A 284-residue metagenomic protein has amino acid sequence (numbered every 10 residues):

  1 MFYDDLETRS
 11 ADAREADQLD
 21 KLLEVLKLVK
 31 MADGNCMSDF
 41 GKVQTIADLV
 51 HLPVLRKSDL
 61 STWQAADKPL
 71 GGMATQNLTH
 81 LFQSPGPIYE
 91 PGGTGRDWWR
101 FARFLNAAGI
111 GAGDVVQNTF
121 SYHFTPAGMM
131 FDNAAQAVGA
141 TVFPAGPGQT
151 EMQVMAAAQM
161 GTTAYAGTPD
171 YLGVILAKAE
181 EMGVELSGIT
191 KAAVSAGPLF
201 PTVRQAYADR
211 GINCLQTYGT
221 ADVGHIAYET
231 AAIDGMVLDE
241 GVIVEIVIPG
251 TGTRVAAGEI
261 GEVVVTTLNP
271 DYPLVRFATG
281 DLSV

Functional and structural regions predicted by a protein language model:
M1-A107, G111, T251: Nucleotide 5′-phosphate-binding alpha/beta core
M1-L28, V138-V284: Active-site glycine/GP-rich loop and adjacent strand/helix microenvironment that borders small-molecule binding pockets
C36-D39, F104, A134, A156 (+2 more regions): Residues within well-ordered alpha helices
Q83-R96, D132-T141, T162-A166: Acidic/glycine-enriched edge-of-secondary-structure segments
G93, A127, L274-V275: Secondary-structure boundary/capping motif
T94-A108, F124, P169-E181: Short, composition-biased local secondary-structure segments
F101-V115, T150-G161: Conserved ATP-dependent adenylate/AMP-binding module captured primarily in the ANL superfamily
A108-V142: Conserved AMP-binding loop of ANL adenylate-forming enzymes
